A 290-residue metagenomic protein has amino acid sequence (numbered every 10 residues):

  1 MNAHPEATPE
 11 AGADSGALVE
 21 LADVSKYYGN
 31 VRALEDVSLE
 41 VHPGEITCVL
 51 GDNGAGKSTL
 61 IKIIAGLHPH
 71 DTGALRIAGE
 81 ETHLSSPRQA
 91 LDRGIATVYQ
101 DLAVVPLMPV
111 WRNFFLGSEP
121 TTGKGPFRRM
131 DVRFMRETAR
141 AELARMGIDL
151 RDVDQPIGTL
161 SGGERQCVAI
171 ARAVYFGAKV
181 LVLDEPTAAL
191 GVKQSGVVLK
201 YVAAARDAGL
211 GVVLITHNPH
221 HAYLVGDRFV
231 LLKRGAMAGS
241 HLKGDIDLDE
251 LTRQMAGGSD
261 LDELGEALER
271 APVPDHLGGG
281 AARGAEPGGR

Functional and structural regions predicted by a protein language model:
N2-E6, E10-R290: Glycine-rich phosphate-binding loops of nucleotide-dependent enzymes
